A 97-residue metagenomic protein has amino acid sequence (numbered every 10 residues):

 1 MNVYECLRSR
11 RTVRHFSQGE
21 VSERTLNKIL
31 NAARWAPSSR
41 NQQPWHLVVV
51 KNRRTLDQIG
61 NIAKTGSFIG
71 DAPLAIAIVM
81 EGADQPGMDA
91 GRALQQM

Functional and structural regions predicted by a protein language model:
M1-Q96: Acidic, surface-exposed loops and disordered segments
